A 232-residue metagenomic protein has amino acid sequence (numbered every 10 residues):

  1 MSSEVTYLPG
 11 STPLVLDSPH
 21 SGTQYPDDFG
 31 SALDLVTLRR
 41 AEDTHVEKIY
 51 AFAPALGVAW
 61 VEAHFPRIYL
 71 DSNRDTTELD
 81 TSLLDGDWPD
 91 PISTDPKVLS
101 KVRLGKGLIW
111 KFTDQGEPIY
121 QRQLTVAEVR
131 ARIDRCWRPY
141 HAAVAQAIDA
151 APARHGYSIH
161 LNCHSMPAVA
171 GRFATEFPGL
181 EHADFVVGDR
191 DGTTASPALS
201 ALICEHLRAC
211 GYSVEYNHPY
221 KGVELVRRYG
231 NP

Functional and structural regions predicted by a protein language model:
M1-H160, S165-P232: N-terminal catalytic or cofactor-binding beta/alpha core of small enzyme domains
